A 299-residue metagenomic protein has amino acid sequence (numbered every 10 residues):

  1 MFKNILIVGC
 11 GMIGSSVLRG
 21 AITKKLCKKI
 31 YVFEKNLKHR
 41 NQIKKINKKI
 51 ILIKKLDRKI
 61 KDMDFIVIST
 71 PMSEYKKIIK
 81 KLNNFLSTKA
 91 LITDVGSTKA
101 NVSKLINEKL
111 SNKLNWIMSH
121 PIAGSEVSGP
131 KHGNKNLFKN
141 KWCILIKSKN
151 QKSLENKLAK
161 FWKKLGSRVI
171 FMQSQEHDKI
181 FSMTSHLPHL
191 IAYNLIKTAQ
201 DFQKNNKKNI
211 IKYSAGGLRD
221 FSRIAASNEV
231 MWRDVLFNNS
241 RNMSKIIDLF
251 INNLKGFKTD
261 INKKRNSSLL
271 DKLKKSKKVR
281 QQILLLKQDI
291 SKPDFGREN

Functional and structural regions predicted by a protein language model:
M1-R58: NAD(P)+-binding Rossmann beta1-loop-alpha1 motif at the extreme N-terminus of oxidoreductases
N4, K28-K29, N115, W142 (+1 more regions): Residues at the starts of beta-strands that form the adenosine-phosphate
K35, P71, V95: Short beta->alpha hinge that forms the Motif I/post-I loop of the SAM-binding pocket
I50, D64, P188: Conserved acidic residues
D57-L86, L91: Rossmann-like NAD(P)-binding element
I78-K131: Rossmann-like NAD(P)(H) cofactor-binding subdomain of soluble oxidoreductases
K135-D220: Internal alpha-helical scaffold of NAD(P)-dependent oxidoreductase catalytic cores
K207-S276: Interdomain hinge/lid region at the active-site interface of Rossmann-like NAD(P)-dependent oxidoreductases
